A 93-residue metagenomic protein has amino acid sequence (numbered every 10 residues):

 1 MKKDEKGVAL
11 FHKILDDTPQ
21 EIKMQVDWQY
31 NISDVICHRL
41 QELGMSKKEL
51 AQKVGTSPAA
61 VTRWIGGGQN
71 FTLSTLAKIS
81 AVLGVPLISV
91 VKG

Functional and structural regions predicted by a protein language model:
M1-H38, L43: N-terminal flexible/basic segments that precede or flank functional cores
C37, K48, A77: Residues within the helices of the helix-turn-helix
L40, A51, S80: The alpha-helix within a helix-turn-helix
G44-T62: Short alpha-helical DNA-recognition segment
S74-S89: DNA major-groove recognition helix of helix-turn-helix/homeodomain DNA-binding modules
V91-G93: Short, charged recognition helix plus adjacent turn of helix-turn-helix-like nucleic-acid-binding domains
